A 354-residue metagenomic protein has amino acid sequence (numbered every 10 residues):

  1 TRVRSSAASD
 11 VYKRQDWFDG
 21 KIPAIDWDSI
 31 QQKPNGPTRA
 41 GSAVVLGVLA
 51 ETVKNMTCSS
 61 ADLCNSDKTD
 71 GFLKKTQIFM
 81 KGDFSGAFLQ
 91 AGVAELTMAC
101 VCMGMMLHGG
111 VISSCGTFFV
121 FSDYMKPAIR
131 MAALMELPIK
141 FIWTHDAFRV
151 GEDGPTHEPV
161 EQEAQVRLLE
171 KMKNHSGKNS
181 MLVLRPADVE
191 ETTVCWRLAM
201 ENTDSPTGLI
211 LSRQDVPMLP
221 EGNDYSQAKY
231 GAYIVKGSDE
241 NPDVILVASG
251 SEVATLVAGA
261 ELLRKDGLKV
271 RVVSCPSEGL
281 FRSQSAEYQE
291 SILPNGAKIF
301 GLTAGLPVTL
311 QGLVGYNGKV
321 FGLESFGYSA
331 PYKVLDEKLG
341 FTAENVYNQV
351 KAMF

Functional and structural regions predicted by a protein language model:
T1-A8, Y12: Single conserved hydrophobic/aromatic residue that forms the stacking wall/gate of nucleotide- or nucleobase-binding
A7, R149-L168, M172-K178, T192 (+1 more regions): Thiamine diphosphate
P23-N55: Active-site pocket-lining segments that scaffold enzyme catalytic pockets across diverse folds
R39-L49, C100, Y124-I129, T192-R197 (+1 more regions): Short alpha-helical segments and helix-capping/turn motifs at coil-helix boundaries
S42, L46, M98, C102 (+1 more regions): Short, highly selective alpha-helical patches that border small-molecule cofactor pockets in redox/cofactor-processing
N55-C58, D62, G86-F88, G110-S114 (+7 more regions): Beta-sheet entry/capping signal
T57, C64-E170, E191-V194, V257: Thiamine diphosphate
